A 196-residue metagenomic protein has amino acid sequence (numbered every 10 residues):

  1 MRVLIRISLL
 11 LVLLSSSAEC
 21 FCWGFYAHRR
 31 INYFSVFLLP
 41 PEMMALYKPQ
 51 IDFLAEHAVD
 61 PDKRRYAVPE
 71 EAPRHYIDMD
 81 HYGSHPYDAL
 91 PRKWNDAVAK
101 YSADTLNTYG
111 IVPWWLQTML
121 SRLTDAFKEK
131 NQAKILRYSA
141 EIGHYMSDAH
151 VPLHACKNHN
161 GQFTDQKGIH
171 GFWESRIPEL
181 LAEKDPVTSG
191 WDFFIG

Functional and structural regions predicted by a protein language model:
R2-L10: Sec-dependent signal peptide recognition, specifically the positively charged N-region followed immediately by
C20-E141, P152-G196: N-terminal, motif-rich segments that launch catalysis or mediate targeting to/interaction with membranes, typified by
G143-M146: Functional cores that coordinate and move charged inorganic groups
A149: Active-site microenvironments of hydrolase-like enzyme catalytic domains
